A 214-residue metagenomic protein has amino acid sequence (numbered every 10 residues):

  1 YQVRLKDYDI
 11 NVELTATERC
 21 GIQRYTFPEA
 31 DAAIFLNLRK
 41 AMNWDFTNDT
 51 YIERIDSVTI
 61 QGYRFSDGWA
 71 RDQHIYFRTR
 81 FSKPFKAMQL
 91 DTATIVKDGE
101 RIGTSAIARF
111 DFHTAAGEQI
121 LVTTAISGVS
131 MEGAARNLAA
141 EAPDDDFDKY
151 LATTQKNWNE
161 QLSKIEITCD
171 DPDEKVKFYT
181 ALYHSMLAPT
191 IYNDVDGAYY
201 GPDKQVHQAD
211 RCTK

Functional and structural regions predicted by a protein language model:
Y1-T213: Beta-sandwich/jelly-roll carbohydrate-recognition scaffolds of carbohydrate-active enzymes
